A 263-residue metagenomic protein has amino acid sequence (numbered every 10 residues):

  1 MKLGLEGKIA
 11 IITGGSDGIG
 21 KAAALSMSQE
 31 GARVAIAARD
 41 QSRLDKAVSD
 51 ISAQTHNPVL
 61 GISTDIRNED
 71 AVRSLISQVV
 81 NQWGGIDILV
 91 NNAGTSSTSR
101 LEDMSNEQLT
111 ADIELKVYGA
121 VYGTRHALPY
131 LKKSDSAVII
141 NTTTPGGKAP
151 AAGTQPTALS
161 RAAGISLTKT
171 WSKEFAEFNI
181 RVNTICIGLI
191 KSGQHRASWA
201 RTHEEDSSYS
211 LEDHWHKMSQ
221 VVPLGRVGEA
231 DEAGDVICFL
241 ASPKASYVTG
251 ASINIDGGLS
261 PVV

Functional and structural regions predicted by a protein language model:
K2, A149, I237-C238, T249-V263: Short C-terminal tail/terminal secondary-structure segment of NAD(P)H-dependent dehydrogenase/reductase domains
I9, S16-D17: Conserved glycine-rich cofactor-binding loop
R100-L101, S105-I113, M218: Substrate-binding pocket helix/loop in short-chain dehydrogenase/reductase
T124, S160, T168: Active-site helix of classical SDR
P129, K173-E177, S246: Alpha-helical segment proximal to the catalytic Tyr-Lys
T144: Residue(s) in the substrate-gating loop at a strand-loop-helix junction that position the organic substrate next
T184, S208-K244, V248, I255-G257: C-terminal helical subdomain
